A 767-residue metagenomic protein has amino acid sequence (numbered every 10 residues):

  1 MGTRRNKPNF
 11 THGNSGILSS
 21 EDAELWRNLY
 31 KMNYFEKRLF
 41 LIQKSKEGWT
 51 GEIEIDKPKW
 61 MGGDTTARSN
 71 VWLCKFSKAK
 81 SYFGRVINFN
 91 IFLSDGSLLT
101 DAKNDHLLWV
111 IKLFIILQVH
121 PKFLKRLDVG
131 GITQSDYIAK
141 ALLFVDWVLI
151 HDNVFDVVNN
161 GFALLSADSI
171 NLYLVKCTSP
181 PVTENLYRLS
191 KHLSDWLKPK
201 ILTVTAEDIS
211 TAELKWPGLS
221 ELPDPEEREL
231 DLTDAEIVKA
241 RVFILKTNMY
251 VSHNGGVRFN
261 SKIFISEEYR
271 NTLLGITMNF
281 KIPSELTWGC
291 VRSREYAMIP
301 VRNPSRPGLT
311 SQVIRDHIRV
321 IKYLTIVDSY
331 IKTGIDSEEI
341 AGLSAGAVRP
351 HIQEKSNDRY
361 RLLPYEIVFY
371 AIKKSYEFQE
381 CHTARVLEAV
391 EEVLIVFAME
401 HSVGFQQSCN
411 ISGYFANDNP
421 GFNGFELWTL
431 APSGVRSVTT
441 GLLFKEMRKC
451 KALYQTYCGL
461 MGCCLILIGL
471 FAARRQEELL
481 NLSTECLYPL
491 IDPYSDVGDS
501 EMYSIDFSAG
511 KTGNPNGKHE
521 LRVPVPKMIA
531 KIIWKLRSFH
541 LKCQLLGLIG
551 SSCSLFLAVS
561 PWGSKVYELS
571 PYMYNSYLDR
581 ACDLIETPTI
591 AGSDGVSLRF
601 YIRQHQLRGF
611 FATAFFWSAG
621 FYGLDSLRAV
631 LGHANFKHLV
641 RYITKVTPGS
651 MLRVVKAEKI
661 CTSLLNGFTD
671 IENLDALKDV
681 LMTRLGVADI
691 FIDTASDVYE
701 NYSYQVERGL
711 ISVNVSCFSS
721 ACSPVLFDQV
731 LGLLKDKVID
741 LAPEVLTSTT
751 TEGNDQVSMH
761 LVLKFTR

Functional and structural regions predicted by a protein language model:
G2-N70, C74-K75, S329-L460, L467 (+6 more regions): Acidic, low-complexity interaction regions
G2-T11, S19, Y30, I42 (+3 more regions): Intrinsically disordered, low-complexity acidic/Q/S/K-rich activation/interaction tracts characteristic
I55-F89, K122-A345, Y457-G462, G469-A472 (+1 more regions): Non-catalytic DNA-binding core/recognition domains of DNA-processing enzymes
K78, R85-Q134, V301-S305, E426-Y457: Asp/Glu-centered strand-loop micro-motifs enriched in Gly/Pro and often flanked by an aromatic residue
N171-C177, L490-N516, M651-N666: Long amphipathic alpha-helical scaffold regions
P515-W534, S554-D579: C-terminal catalytic core of Y-nucleophile DNA break-rejoin enzymes
L598-Q604: Short, Lys/Arg-enriched anionic-surface-contact patches
